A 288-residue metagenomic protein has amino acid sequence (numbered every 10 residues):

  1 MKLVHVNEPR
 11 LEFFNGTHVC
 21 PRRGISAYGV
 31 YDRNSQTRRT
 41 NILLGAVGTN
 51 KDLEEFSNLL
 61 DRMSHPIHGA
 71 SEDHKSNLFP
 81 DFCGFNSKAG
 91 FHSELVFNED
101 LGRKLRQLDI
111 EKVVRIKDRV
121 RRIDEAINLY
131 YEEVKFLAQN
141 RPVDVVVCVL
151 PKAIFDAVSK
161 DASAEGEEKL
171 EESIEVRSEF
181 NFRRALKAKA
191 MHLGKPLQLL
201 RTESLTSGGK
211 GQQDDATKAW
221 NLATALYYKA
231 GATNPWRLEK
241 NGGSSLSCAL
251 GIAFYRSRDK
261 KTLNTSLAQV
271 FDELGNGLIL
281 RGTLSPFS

Functional and structural regions predicted by a protein language model:
M1-S288: Long, low-complexity, intrinsically disordered terminal regions
